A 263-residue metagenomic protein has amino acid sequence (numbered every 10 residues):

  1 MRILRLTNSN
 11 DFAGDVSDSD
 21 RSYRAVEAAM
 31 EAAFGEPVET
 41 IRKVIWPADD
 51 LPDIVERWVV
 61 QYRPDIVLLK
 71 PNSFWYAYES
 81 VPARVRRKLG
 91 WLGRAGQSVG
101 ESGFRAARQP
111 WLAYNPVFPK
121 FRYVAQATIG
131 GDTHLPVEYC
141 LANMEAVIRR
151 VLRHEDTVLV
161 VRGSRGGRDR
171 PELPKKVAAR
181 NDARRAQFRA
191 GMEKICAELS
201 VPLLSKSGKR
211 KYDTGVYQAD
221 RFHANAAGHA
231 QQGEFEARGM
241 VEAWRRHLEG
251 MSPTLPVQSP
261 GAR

Functional and structural regions predicted by a protein language model:
M1-L68, R245: Serine-esterase "nucleophile elbow" of acetyl-processing enzymes
A28, D53-A226, A230-R263: Alpha-helical cap/lid subdomain in secreted, periplasmic, or secretory-pathway luminal O-acyl-processing enzymes
